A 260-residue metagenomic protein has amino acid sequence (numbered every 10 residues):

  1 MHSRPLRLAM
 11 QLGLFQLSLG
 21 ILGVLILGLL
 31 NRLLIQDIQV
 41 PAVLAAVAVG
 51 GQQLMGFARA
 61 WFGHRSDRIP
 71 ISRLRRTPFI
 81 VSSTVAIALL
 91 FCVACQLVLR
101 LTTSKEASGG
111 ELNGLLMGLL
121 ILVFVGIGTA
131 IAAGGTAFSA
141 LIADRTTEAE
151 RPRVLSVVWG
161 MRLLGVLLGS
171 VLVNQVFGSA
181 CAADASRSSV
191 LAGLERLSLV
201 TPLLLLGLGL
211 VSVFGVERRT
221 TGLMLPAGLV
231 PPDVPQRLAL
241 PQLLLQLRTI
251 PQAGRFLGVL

Functional and structural regions predicted by a protein language model:
M1-G56, R255-L260: Helix-loop boundary and gating motifs at the non-cytosolic
M1-P5, G110-I121, T129, A133-G134 (+2 more regions): Intracellular loop-helix junctions on the cytosolic face of multi-pass helical membrane proteins
Q16, V49, Q53, F124 (+1 more regions): Small-residue-rich transmembrane alpha-helices and their cytosolic helix-loop interfaces in multi-pass secondary
L17, A88-G134: Hydrophobic core of transmembrane alpha-helices in multi-pass small-molecule transporters, especially MFS/SLC-type
L25, L29, W61, A133-L141: Transmembrane alpha-helix boundary/hinge residues in polytopic small-molecule transporters
I38, P70, A143-T147: Short helix-loop-helix connector
P41-V49, R76, L116, L120 (+1 more regions): Juxtamembrane helix-start elements in MFS-like secondary transporters
A45-I69, S82-L90, L164-S170: Central cavity-lining transmembrane alpha-helices of secondary-active solute carriers, predominantly the Major
